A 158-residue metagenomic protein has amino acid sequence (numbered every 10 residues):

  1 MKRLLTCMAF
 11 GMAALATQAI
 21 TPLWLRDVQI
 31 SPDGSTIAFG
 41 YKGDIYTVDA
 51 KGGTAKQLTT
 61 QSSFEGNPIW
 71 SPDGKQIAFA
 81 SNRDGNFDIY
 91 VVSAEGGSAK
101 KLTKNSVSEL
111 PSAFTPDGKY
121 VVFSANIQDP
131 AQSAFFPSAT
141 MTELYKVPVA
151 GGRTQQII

Functional and structural regions predicted by a protein language model:
K2-A9: Sec-dependent signal peptide recognition, specifically the positively charged N-region followed immediately by
A9-Q18: Hydrophobic h-region of N-terminal signal peptides that target proteins for export in Gram-negative bacteria
I20-P22, G40-Y46, T54, T59-E65 (+7 more regions): A flexible loop/linker signature enriched in serine peptidases of the S9 family
L25-R26: Signature of short aromatic-glycine-proline-rich micro-motifs recurring in repeat-based ectodomains
Q29-S35, P68-Q76, S112-Y120: Blade-terminus and WD-like Trp-Asp/Gly-His loop motifs, strongest in beta-propeller folds
D33-F39, Y46-D49: Blade/loop signatures of beta-propeller domains
K51-G52, P68: Short amphipathic alpha-helical patches
